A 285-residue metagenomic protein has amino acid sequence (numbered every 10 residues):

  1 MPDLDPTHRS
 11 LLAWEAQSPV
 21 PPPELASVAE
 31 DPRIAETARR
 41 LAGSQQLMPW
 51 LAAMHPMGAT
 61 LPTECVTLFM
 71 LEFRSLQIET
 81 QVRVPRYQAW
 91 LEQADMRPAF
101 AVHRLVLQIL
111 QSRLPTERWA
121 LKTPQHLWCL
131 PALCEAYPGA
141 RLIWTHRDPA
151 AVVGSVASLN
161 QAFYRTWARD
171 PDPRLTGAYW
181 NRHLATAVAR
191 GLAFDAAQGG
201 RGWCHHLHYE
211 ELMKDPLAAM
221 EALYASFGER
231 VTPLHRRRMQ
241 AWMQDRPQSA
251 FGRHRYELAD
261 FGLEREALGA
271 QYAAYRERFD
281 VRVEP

Functional and structural regions predicted by a protein language model:
M1-P6: A conserved segment at the C-terminal end of the G1
S10-W119: PAPS-dependent sulfation machinery
A13-E15, I143-R147, P233-M239: A generic structural motif
P85-A89, A94-F100, Q111-L114, V153-P285: PAPS-dependent sulfotransferases, especially Golgi type II membrane carbohydrate sulfotransferases
V106-L110, L130-L133, A193-D195: Generic recognition of flexible, low-complexity loop/linker segments
A120-P124, Y209: Short His-Asn-centered micro-motif
K122-T123, L133-S158: Conserved phosphate-donor/acceptor-positioning beta-strand/loop module used by diverse small-molecule
H126-P131, P216: Short, well-ordered alpha-helical microsegments
